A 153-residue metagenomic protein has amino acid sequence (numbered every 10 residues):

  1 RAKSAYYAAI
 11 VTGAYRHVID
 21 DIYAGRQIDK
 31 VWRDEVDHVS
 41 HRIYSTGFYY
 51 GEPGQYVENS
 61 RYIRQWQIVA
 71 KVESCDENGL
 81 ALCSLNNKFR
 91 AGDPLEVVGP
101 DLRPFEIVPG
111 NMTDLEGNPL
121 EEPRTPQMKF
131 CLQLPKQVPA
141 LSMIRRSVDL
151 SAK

Functional and structural regions predicted by a protein language model:
R1-K153: Surface-exposed amphipathic alpha-helical tracts and adjacent flexible/coil segments at the periphery of soluble enzymes
